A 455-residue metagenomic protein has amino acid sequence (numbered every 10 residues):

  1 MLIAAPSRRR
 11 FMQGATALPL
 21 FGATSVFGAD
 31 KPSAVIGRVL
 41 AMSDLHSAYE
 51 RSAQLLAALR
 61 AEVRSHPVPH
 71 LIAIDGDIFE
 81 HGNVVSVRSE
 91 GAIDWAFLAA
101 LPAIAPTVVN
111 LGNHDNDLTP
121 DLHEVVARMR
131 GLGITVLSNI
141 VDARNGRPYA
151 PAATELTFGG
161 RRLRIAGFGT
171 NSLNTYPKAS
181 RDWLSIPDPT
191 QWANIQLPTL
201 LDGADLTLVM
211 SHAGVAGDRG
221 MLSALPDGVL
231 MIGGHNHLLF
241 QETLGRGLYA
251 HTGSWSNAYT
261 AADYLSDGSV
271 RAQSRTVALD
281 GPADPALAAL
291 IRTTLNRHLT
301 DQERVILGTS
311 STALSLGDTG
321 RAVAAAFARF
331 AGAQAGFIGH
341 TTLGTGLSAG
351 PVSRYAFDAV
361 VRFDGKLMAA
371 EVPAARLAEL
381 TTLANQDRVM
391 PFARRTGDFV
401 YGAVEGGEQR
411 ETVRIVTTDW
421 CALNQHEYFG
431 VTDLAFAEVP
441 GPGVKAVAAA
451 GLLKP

Functional and structural regions predicted by a protein language model:
M1-L2, W183, L367: Short, flexible active-site loop motifs that bind/organize anionic cofactors or intermediates
L2-G22: N-terminal secretory signal peptides and thylakoid transit peptides that target proteins across membranes
A17, V68, D227-G228, G332-A333 (+1 more regions): Short, well-ordered coil loops that connect the C-terminus of an alpha-helix to the N-terminus of a beta-strand
G22, L59, A92, R388-V389: A short hydrophobic/aromatic micro-motif that marks alpha-helical segments and, especially, helix-coil
A23-F27: Hydrophobic membrane-targeting alpha-helices
A29-P282, D318-A326: Acidic, metal/ion-coordinating pockets
I36, M42, S47-A48, S256-F330 (+1 more regions): Catalytic centers of hydrolytic enzymes
